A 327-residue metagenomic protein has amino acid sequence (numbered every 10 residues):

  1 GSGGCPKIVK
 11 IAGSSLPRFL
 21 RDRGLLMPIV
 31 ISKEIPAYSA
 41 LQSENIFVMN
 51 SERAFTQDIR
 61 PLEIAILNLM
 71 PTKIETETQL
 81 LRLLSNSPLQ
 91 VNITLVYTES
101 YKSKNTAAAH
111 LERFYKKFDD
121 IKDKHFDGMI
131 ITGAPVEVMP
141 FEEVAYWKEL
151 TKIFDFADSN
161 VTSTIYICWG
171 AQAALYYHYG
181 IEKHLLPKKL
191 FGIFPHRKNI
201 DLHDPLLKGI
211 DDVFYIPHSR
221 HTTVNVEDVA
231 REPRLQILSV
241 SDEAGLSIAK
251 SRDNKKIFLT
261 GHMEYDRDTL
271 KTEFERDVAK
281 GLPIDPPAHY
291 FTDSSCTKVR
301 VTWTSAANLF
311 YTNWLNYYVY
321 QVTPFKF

Functional and structural regions predicted by a protein language model:
I8-L26: Short, Lys/Arg-enriched N-terminal segments with co-localized hydrophobic residues within the first ~10-30 amino acids
G24-S100, Y115, I121, H125 (+1 more regions): Amide-donor transfer/coupling interface in amidating biosynthetic enzymes
Q79-L81, H110, E143-Y146, Y179-E182 (+1 more regions): Short, glycine/charged-enriched secondary-structure capping and boundary segments
T98-E99, F126-V136: Short loop/turn segments at strand-loop or loop-helix junctions that form parts of catalytic or ligand-binding pockets
E99-E112: N-terminal beta-loop-helix "entrance" segment that forms/cooperates in small-molecule cofactor or anionic ligand
L111, Y115-D119, F141: Helical hinge/lid and interdomain linker segments adjacent to catalytic or ligand-binding clefts that mediate domain
I131-I200: Cysteine-nucleophile active-site neighborhood
